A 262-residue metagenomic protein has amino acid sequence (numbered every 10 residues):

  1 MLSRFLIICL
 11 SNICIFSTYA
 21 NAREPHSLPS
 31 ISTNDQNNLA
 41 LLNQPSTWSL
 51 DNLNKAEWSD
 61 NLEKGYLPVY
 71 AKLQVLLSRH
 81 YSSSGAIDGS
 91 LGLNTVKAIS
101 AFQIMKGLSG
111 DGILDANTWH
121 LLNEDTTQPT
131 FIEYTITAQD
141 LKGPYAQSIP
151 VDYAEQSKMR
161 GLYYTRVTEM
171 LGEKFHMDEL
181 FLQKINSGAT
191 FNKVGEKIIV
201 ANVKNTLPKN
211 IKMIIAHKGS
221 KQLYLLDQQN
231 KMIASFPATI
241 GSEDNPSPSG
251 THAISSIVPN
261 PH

Functional and structural regions predicted by a protein language model:
M1-L6: Bacterial N-terminal signal peptides that target proteins for export
I7-I15: Bacterial N-terminal signal peptides
R23-A86, P129-S157: Acidic, Ser/Thr/Pro/Gly-enriched interdomain connector segments
E63-A71, S84, D88-V96, D111-D115 (+5 more regions): Solvent-exposed, acidic/flexible segments
V75-S84, L91-S109, R166-N192, K231: LysM (lysin motif) carbohydrate-binding repeats in extracellular/periplasmic proteins that recognize
L93-D140, Q183-M213: Extracellular LysM carbohydrate-binding repeats and other cell-envelope/extracellular binding modules
E124-Q128, T135, L141-Y145, V151-K184 (+1 more regions): Flexible, low-complexity junctional segments that flank or bridge functional domains
P208-H262: Gly/Pro-biased beta-strand-loop elements
